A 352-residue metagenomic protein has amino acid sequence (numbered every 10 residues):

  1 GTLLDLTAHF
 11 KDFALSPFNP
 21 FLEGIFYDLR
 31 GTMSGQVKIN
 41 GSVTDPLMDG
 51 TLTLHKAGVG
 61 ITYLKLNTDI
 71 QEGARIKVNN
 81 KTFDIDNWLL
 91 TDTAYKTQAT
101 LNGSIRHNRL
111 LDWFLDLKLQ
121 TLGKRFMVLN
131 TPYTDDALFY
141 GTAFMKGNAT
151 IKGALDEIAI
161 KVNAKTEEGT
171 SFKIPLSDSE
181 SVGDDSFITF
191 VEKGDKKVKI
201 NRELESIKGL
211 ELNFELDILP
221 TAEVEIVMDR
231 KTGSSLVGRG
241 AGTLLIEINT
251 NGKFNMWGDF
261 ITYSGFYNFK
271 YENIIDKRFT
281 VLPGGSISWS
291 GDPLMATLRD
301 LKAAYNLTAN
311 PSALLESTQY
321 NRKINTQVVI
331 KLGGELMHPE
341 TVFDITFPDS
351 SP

Functional and structural regions predicted by a protein language model:
G1, R30-G35, L54-P352: Strand-loop-strand
L4-L6, F18: Outer-membrane beta-barrel proteins, especially TonB-dependent receptors
P46: Acidic, carboxylate-rich catalytic segments that either coordinate divalent cations
